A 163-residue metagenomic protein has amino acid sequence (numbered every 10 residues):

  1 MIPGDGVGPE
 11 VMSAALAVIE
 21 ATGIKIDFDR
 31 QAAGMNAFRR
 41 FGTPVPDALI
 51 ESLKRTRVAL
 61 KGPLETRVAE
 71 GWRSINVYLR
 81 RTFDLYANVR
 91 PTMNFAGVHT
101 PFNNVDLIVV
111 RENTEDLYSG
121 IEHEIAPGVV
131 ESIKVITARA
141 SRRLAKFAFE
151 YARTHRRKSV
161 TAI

Functional and structural regions predicted by a protein language model:
M1-T22, P127-I163: Glycine-rich phosphate/diphosphate-binding loop of Rossmann-like nucleotide-binding domains
I2-E10, N36-F41, T66: A short N-terminal beta->alpha junction/helix N-cap motif
A15, I19-I26, L79, F83 (+3 more regions): Structural signal for hydrophobic packing residues in well-ordered secondary-structure cores of soluble enzyme domains
K25-A37: A short beta-strand-loop structural module common to alpha/beta enzyme folds
I26-F28, V45, R67, Y118-S119 (+1 more regions): Broad hydrophobic/π-residue packing in well-ordered secondary structure
R39-K134: N-terminal glycine-rich phosphate/adenylate-binding segment common to multiple enzyme folds
